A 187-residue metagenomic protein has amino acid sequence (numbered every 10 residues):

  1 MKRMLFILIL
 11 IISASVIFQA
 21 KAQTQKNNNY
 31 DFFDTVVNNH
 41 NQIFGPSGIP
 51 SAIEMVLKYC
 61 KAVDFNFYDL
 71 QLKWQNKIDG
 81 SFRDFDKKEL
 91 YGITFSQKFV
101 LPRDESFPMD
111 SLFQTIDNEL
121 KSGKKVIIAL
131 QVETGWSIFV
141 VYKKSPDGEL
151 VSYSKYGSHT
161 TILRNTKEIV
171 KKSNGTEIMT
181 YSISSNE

Functional and structural regions predicted by a protein language model:
M4-S13: Sec-dependent N-terminal signal peptides
F18-F82, V132, S184-E187: Active-site-adjacent structural segments surrounding the nucleophilic cysteine of cysteine proteases and isopeptidases
Q25-N27, K77-I78, L120-K121, K144-E187: Noncatalytic regulatory segments and standalone regulatory/sensor domains
S47, S51-M55, F85, E89 (+4 more regions): Extracytoplasmic/secreted proteins, especially bacterial periplasmic and envelope-associated proteins
I53, L57-A62, Q75, F95-S96 (+3 more regions): Sec-exported extracytoplasmic/periplasmic mature domains
N66-F82, I93-S111: Catalytic cysteine-centered active-site loop
E105-S154: Active-site-adjacent substructure of cysteine-protease-like catalytic cores
